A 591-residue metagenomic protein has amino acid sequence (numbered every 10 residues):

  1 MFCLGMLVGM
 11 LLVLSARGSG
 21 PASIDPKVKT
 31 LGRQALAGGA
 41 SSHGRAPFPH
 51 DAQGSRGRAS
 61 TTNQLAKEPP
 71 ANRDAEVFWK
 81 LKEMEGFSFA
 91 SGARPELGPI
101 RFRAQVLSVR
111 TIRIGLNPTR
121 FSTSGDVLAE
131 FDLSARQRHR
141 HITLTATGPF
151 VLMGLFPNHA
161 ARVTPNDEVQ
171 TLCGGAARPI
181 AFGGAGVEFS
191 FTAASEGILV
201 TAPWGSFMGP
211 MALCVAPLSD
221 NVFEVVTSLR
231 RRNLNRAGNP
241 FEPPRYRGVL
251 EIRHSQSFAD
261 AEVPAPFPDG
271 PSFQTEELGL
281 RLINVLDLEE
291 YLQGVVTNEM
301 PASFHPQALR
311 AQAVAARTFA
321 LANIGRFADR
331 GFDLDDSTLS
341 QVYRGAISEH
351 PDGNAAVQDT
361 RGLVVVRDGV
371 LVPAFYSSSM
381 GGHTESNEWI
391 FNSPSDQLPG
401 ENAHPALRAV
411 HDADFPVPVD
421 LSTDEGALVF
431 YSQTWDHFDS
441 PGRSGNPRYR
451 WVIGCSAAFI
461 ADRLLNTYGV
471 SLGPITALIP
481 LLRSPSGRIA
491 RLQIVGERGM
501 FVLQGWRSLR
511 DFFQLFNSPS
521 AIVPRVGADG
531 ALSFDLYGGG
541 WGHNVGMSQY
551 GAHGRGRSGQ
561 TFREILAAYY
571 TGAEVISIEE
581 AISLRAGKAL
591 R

Functional and structural regions predicted by a protein language model:
M1-R591: Conserved, single-site charged/polar hotspot
